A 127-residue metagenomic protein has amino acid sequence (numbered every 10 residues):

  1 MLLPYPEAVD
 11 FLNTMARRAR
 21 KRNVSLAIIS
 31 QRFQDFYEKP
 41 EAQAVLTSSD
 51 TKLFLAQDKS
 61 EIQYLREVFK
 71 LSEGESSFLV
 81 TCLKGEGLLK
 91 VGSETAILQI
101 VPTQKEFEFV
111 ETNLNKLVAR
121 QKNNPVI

Functional and structural regions predicted by a protein language model:
M1-F78, Q104: Conserved P-loop NTPase motor cores
V80-I127: Conserved P-loop NTPase motor module
